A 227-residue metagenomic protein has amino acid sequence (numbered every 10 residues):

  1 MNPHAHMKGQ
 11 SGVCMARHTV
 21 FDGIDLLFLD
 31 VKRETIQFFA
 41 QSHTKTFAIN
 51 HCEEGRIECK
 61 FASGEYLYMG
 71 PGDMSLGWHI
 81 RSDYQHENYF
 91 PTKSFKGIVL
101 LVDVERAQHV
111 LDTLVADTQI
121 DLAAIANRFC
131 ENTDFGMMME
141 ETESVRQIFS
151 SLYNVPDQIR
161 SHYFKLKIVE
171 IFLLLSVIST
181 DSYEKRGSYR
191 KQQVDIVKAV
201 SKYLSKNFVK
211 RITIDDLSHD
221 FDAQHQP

Functional and structural regions predicted by a protein language model:
H4-A123: N-terminal regulatory/effector-sensing and dimerization cores that precede helix-turn-helix DNA-binding domains
V104, F149, I168-F172: Hydrophobic alpha-helical core bundles mediating ligand binding, dimerization, or RNAP-core interactions
L122-E141, N154-Y163, I168, F172-K202 (+2 more regions): Short, Lys/Arg-enriched, Trp-marked, Pro/Gly-tolerant hinge/linker segments that flank
S144-R146: A eukaryotic "domain-start" boundary segment
H219: Alpha-helical residues within the helix-turn-helix
D222, Q226-P227: Key DNA-contact positions within bacterial/archaeal DNA-binding proteins
